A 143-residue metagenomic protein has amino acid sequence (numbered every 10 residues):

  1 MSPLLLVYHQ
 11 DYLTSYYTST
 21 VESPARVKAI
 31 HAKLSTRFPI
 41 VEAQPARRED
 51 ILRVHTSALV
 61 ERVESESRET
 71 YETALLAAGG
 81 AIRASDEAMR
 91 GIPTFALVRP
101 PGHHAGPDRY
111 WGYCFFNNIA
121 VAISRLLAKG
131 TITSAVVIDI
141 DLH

Functional and structural regions predicted by a protein language model:
M1-I138, L142-H143: HDAC/HDAC-like amidohydrolase catalytic core signature
